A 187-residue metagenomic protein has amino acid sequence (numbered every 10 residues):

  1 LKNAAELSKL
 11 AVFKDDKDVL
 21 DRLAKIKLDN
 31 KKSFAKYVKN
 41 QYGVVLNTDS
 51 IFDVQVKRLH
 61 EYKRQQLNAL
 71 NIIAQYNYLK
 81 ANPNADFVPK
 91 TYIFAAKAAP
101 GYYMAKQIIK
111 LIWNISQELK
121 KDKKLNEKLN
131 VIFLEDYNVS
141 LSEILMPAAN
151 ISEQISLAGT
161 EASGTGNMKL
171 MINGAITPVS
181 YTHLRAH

Functional and structural regions predicted by a protein language model:
L1-V45: Extended, charge-enriched "interface" segments that sit outside catalytic cores
K36-S142: Long, K/E/R/D-enriched contiguous segments that form extended
M146, M171: Short alpha-helix at the nucleotide-sugar/activated-sugar donor binding site of glycosyltransferases and closely
P147-L157: Acidic donor-binding loop of glycosyltransferase active sites
I151, G174-T177: Structural loop-to-beta junction motif characteristic of Rossmann-like glycosyltransferase folds
E161-S163: Short glycine/acidic-rich beta->alpha loop that forms part of the nucleotide-sugar donor binding site in diverse
G166-N167: Short glycine/serine-rich donor-binding loops of glycosyltransferases
T182-H187: Conserved small/polar residues in nucleotide/adenosyl-binding loops
